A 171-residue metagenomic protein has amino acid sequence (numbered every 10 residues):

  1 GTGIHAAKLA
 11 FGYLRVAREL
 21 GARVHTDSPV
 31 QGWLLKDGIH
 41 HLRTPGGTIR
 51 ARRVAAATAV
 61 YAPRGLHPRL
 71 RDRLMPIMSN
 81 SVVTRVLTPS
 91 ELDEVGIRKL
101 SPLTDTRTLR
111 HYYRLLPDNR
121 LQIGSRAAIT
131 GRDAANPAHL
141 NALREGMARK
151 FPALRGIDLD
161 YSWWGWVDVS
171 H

Functional and structural regions predicted by a protein language model:
G1-R52: Helical element adjacent to the flavin cofactor pocket in flavoenzyme catalytic cores
V30-G32, G47-S90, E94-H171: Active-site substrate-recognition segment that forms the wall of the catalytic cavity or substrate channel
